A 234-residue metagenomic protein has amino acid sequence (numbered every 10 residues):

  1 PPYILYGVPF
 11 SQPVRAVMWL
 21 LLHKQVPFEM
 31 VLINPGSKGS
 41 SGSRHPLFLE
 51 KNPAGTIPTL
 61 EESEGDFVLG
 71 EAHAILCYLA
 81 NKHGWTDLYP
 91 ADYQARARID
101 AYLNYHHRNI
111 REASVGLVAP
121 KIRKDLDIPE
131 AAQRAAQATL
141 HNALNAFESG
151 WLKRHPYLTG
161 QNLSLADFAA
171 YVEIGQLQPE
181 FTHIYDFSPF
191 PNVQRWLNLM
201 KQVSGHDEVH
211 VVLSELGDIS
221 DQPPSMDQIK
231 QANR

Functional and structural regions predicted by a protein language model:
P1-R134, D227: GST-like domain detector, emphasizing the conserved glutathione-binding G-site in the N-terminal thioredoxin-like
V8, L165, L213-L216: Short, solvent-exposed turn/loop segments enriched in Gly/Ser/Thr/Pro and often Arg
A74, N192, G205: Residue-level recognition of oxygen-bearing side chains
L79, Q94, R98, Y102-Q202: GST-like fold's C-terminal all-alpha helical module
W151, M200-D218: Charged/polar, low-hydrophobicity segments characteristic of intrinsically disordered regions and flexible loops
L213-R234: Acidic/histidine-enriched, glycine/proline-rich intrinsically disordered or flexible terminal extensions
